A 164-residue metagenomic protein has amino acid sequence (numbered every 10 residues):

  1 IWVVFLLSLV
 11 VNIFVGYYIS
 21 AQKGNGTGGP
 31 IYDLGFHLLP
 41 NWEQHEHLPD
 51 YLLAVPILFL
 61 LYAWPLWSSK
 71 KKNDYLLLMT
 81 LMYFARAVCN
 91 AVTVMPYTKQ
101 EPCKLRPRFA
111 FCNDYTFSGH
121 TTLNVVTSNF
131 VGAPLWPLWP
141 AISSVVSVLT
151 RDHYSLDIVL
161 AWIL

Functional and structural regions predicted by a protein language model:
I1-T116, T122-S143, S147: Hydrophobic alpha-helical bundle signature of multipass membrane enzymes
L123-N124, H153-L164: Alpha-helical transmembrane segments that form the membrane-embedded catalytic/substrate-binding core of multi-pass
V145-S155: Membrane-interface transmembrane-helix boundary segments in multi-pass integral membrane proteins
